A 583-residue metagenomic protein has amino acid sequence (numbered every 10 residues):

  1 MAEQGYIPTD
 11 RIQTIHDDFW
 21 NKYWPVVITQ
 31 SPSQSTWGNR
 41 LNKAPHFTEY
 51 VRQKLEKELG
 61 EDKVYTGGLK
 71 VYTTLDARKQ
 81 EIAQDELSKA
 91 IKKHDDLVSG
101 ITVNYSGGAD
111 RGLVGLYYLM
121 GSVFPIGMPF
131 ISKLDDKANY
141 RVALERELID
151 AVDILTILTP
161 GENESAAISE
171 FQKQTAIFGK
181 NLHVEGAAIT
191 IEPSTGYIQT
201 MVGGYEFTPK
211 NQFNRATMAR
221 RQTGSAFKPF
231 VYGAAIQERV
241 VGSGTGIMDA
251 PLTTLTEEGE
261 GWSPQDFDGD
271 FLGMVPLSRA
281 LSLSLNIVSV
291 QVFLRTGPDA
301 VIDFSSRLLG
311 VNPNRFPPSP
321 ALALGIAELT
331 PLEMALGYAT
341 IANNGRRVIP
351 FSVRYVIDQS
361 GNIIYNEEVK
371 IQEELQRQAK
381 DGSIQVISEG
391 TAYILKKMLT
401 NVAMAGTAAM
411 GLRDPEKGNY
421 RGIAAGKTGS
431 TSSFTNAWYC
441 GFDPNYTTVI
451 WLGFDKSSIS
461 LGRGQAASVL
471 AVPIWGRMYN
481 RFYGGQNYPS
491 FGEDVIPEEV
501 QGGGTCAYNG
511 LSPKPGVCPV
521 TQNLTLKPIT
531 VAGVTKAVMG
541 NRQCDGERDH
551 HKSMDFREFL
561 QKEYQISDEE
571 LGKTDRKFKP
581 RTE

Functional and structural regions predicted by a protein language model:
M1-N139, R307, N312-P313, P320-G325 (+2 more regions): Non-catalytic, structured segments within soluble enzyme domains
A2-E3, P32-N42, T66-T74, Q174-F178 (+8 more regions): Second-shell loop/turn segments in exported
Q34-R40, Q174, V241-V301, R347 (+2 more regions): Conserved catalytic neighborhood of penicillin-recognizing serine enzymes
T73, A77-K93, P129-E192, M201-V202 (+6 more regions): A penicillin-recognizing enzyme superfamily signal
N214-E258, A405, N480: Active-site rim segments in enzyme catalytic domains, especially the processed small/beta chain of N-terminal
G259-Q265, G297-L336: Mid-domain, small-residue-enriched loop/turn segments at the edges of structured enzyme/sensor domains
G503-E583: Low-complexity, Gly/Ser/Thr/Pro-rich intrinsically disordered linker/tail segments
